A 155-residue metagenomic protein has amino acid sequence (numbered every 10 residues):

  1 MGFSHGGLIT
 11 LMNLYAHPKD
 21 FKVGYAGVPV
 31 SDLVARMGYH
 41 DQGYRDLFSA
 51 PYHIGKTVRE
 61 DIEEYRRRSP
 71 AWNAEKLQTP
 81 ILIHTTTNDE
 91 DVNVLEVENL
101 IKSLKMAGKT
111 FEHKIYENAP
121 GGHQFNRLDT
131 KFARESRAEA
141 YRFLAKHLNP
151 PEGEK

Functional and structural regions predicted by a protein language model:
M1-K155: Active-site-proximal cap/loop segments of hydrolase catalytic domains
